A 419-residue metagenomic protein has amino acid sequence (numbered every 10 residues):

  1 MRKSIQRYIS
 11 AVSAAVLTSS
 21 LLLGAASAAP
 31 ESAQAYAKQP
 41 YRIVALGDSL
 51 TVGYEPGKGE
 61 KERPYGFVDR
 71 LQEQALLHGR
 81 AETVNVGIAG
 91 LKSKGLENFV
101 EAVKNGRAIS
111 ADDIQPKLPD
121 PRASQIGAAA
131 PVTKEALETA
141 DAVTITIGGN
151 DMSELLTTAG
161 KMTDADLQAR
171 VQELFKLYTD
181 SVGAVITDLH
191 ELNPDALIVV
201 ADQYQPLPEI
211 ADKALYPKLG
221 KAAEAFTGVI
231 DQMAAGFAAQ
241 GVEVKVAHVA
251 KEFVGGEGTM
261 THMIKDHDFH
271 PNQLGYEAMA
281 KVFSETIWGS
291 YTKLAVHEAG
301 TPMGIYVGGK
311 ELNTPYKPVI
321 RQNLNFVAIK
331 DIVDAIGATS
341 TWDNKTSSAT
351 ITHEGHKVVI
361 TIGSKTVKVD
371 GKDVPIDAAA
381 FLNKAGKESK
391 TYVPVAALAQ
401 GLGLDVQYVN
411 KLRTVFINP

Functional and structural regions predicted by a protein language model:
R2-S32: Sec-dependent N-terminal signal peptides of Gram-positive bacterial secreted proteins and lipoproteins
L23-A37, K281, E285-P419: Primary recognition of N-terminal secretory signal peptides and signal-anchoring hydrophobic helices
S32-A102: Serine-esterase "nucleophile elbow" of acetyl-processing enzymes
R42-L46, T51, E82-G87, D141-T146 (+2 more regions): Structural recognition of the beta-strand scaffold that forms the well-ordered cores of secreted hydrolase catalytic
L91-Q115, M260-H267, G355-K357: Charged, often glycine-rich, active-site loop that binds/positions anionic groups
E101-E173: Oxyanion-hole/transition-state-stabilizing segment in secreted/luminal serine hydrolases and related acyltransferases
A159-K161, I186-K221: Active-site segments of SGNH/GDSL-like serine hydrolases that catalyze O-acetyl group transfer/hydrolysis on lipids
Q203-E298, F381-L382: Catalytic His-Asp segment of secreted/periplasmic serine-dependent ester chemistry enzymes
